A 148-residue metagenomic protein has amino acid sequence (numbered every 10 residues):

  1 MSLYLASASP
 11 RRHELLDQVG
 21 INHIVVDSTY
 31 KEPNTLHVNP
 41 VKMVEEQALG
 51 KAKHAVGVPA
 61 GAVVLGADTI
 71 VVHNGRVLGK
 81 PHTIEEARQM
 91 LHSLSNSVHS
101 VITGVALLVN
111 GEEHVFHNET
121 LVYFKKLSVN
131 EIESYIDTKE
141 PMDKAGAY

Functional and structural regions predicted by a protein language model:
M1-I21: N-terminal beta1-alpha1 ligand-phosphate binding loop
L3-Y4, N39-Y148: Anionic-ligand binding patches
A8, S28, N110: Cofactor-binding loop segments of dinucleotide-utilizing enzymes, especially the Rossmann-like FAD- and NAD(P)+-binding
E14-Q18, T35, G57-V58: Short loop/helix-cap segments at secondary-structure boundaries that form the rim of catalytic
L15, V19-G20, V26-D27, V63 (+1 more regions): Short, flexible segments with low predicted structural confidence
G20-H37, E113-E119: Short glycine-rich, Thr/Ser-proximal phosphate-binding strand/loop in the N-terminal lobe of ATP-dependent enzymes
